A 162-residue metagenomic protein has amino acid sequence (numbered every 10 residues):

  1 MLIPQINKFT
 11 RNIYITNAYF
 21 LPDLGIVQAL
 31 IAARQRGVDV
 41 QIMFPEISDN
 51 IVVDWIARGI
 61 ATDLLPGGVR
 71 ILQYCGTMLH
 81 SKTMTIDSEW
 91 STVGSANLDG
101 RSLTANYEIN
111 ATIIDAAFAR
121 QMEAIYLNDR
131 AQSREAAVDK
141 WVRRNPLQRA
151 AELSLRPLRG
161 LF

Functional and structural regions predicted by a protein language model:
M1-L2: A short, well-structured juxtamembrane/interface segment
Q5-I6: Structural alpha-helical scaffold elements that stabilize or flank donor/cofactor-binding regions in carbohydrate
F9-I15, Y19-F162: PLD/PLD-like phosphodiesterase catalytic module centered on the HKD motif
